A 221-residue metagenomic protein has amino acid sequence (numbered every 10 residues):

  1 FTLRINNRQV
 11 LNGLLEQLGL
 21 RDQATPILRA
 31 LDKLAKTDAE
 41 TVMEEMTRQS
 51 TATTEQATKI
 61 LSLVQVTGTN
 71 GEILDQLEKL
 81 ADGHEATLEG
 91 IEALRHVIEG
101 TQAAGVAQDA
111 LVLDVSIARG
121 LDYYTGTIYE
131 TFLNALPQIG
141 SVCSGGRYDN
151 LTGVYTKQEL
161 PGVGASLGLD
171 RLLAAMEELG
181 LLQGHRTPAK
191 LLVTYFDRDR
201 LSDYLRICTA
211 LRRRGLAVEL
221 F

Functional and structural regions predicted by a protein language model:
F1, Q9, M43-F221: Positively charged, Gly/Ser-enriched RNA/tRNA-binding surfaces
T2-N12, L31: Short, glycine/charge-rich beta-strand/loop segments that flank catalytic centers and engage negatively charged groups
I5-N6, L34-D38, T51-T54: Short acidic alpha-helix initiation/capping motifs at coil-to-helix transition points, especially at protein N-termini
N12-L15, L28, I98: Short, well-ordered alpha-helical packing segments
G13-L18, Y124-G126: Short acidic, glycine/serine/threonine-rich loops at helix termini
G19-E44, L133-A135: Acidic, His- and aromatic-enriched active-site or binding-groove loops in soluble protein domains that engage sugars
